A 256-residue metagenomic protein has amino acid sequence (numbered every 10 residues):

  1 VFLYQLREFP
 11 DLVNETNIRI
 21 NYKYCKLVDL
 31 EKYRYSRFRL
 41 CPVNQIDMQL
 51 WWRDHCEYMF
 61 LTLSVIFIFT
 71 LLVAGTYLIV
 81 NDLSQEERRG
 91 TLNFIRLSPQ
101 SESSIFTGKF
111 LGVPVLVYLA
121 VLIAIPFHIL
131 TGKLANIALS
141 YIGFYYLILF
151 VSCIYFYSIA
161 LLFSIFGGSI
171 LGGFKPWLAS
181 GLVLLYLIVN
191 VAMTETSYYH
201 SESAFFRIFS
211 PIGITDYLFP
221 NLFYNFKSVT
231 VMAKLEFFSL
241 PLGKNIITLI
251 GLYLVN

Functional and structural regions predicted by a protein language model:
V1-M59, V151-A160, S164-N256: Transmembrane alpha-helical segments and their membrane-interface loop/helix boundaries that make up the transmembrane
L3, V73-V80, R88, A124 (+1 more regions): Alpha-helical transmembrane segments of polytopic integral membrane proteins, especially the permease/helical cores
D47, W51-H55, F67, L71-A74 (+2 more regions): Post-signal peptide N-terminal segment of secreted/secretory-pathway proteins
Q49-I68, F106-V115, L139-I148, G243: Membrane-entry segments of alpha-helical transmembrane domains in multi-pass membrane proteins
F60-Q85, R89-T91: Long, hydrophobic alpha-helical segments
D82-P114: Helix-loop-helix units of permease transmembrane domains in multi-pass membrane transporters, especially ABC
G90, I142, F174-L178: Membrane-interfacial loop-to-transmembrane alpha-helix junctions, especially the N-terminal start
V113-G168: Secretory targeting signals
